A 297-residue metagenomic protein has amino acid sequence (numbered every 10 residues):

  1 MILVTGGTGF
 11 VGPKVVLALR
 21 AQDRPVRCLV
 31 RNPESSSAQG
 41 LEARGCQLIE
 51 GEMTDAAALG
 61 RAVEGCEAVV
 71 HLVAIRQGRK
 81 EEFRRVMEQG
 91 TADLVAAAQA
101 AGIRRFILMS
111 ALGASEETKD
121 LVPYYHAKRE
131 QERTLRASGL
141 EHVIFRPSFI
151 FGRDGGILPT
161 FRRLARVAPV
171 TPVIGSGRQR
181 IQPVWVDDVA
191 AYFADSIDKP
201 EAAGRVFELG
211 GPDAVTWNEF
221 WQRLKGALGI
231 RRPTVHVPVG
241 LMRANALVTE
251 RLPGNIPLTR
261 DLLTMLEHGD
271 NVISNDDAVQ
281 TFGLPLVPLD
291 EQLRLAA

Functional and structural regions predicted by a protein language model:
I2-Q22: N-terminal Rossmann NAD(P)H-binding glycine-rich loop of SDR-like oxidoreductase domains
G12-K14, E88, R129: Residues forming the Rossmann-fold NAD(P)(H) cofactor-binding site
S35-D93, A97, L112-D120: NAD(P)H-binding glycine-rich loop region in Rossmannoid oxidoreductase-like domains and their noncatalytic homologs
S110, R133-D154, P159: Conserved beta-loop-beta element that borders a ligand/cofactor-binding pocket
L112-T118, P123-Y124, I150-G155: Conserved catalytic-site region of short-chain dehydrogenase/reductase
G156-I157, S176-I197, G204-R205: Substrate-positioning beta->alpha
D195-T259, V272-A297: Mid/C-terminal beta-alpha module of Rossmann-like enzyme folds, strongest in SDR-family dehydrogenases/epimerases
